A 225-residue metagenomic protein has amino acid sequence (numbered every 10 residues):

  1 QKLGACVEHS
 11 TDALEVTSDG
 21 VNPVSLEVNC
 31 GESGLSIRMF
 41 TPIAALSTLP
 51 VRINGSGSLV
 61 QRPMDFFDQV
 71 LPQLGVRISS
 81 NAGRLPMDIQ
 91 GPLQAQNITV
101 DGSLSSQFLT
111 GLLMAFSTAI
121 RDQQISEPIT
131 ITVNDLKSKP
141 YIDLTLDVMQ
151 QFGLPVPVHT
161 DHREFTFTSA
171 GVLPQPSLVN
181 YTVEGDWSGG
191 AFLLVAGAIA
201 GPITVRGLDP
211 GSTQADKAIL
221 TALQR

Functional and structural regions predicted by a protein language model:
Q1-R225: Structural preference for solvent-exposed beta-strand-turn elements and adjacent flexible terminal/loop segments within
